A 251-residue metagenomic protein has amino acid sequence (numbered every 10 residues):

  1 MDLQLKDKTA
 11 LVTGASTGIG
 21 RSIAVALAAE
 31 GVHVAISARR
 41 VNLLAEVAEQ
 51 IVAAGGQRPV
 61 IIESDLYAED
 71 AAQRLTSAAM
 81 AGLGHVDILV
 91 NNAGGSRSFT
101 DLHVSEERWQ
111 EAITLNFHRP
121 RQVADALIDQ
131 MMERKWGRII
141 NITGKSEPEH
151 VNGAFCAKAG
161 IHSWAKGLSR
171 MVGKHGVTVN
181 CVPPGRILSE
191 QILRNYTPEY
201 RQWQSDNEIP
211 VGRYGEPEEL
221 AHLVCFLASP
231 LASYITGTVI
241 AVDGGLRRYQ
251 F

Functional and structural regions predicted by a protein language model:
T9, S16-G18: Conserved glycine-rich cofactor-binding loop
E49, K174, C181, R186-I209 (+2 more regions): A glycine/serine/threonine-rich, flexible loop-to-helix segment that serves as the NAD(P) cofactor-binding "lid"
V90, G173, T178, I235-G237: Short, small/polar-rich loop/turn modules that mediate ligand/substrate recognition or access, typified
T100-I113, R201, S205: Substrate-binding pocket helix/loop in short-chain dehydrogenase/reductase
A124, A157-K158, A165: Active-site helix of classical SDR
D129, R170-K174, S233: Alpha-helical segment proximal to the catalytic Tyr-Lys
C225, T236-F251: Short C-terminal tail/terminal secondary-structure segment of NAD(P)H-dependent dehydrogenase/reductase domains
